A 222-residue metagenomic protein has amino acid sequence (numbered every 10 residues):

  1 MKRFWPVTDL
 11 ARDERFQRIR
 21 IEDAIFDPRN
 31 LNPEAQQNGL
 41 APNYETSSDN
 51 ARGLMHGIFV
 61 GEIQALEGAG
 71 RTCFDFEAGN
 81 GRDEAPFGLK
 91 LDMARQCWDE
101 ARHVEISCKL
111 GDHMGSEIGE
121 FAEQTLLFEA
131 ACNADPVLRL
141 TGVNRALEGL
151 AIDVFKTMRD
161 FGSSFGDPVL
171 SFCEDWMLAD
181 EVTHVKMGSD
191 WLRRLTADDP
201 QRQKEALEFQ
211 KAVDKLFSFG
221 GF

Functional and structural regions predicted by a protein language model:
M1-F222: Non-heme di-metal
